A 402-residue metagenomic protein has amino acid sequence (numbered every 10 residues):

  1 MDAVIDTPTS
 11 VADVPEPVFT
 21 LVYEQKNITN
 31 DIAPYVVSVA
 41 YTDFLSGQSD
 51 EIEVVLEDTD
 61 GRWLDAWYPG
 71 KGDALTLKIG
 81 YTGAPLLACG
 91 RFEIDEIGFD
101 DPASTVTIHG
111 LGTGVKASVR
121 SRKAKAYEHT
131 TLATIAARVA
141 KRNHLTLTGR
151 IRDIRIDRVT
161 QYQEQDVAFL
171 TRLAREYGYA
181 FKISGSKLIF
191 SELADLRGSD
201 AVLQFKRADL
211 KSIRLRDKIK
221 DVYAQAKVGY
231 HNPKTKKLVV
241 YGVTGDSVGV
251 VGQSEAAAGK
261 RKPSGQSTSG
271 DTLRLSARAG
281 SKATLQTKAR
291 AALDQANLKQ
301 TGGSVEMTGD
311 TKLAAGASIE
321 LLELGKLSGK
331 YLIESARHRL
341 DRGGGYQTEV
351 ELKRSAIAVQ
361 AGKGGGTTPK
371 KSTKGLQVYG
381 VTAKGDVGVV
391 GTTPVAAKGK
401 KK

Functional and structural regions predicted by a protein language model:
M1-V115: Assembly/oligomerization scaffold segments
D2-P15, T105-G114, I151-K220: Short beta-strand-centered interaction patches in the first periplasmic/extracellular domains of large envelope
T20-V22, E53-V55, A74-K78, R91-D95 (+7 more regions): Soluble periplasmic/extracytoplasmic beta-strand elements of cell-envelope proteins
V39-G70, K211-K402: An acidic/polar, Gly/Ser/Thr-rich interaction patch typically located in mid-to-C-terminal regions of proteins
I52-V55, G110, K123-T148, Q161-S184 (+3 more regions): Amphipathic, non-transmembrane alpha-helical segments in extracytoplasmic/periplasmic proteins
G72-I79, G83-L87, E96-G98, A103 (+7 more regions): Ser/Thr/Pro/Gly-biased, low-complexity, turn-/loop-rich segments that often occur immediately after N-terminal
I79-Y81, E192, A317, E323: Conserved "cap/hinge" positions at secondary-structure junctions
R91-D100, K125, A194-R197, L332-G345: Short, compositionally biased
